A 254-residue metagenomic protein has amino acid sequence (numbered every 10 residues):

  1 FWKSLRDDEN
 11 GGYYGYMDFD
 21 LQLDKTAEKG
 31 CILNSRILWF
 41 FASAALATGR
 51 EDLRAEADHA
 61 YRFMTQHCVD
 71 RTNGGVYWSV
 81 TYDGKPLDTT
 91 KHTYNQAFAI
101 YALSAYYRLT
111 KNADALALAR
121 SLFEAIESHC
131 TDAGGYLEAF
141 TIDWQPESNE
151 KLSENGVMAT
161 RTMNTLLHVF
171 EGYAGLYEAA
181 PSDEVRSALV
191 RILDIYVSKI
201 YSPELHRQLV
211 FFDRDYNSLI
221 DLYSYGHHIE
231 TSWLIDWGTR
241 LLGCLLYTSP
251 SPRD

Functional and structural regions predicted by a protein language model:
F1-C31, E51-H59, F63-V76, K199: Low-complexity, Ser/Thr/Pro/Gly-enriched N-terminal "stalk/linker" regions
K3, L38, R54-T65, I100 (+5 more regions): Hydrophobic core segments within long, regular secondary-structure runs in both alpha- and beta-rich folds
G12-K29, G75-N95, Y136-T162, L205-G226: Carbohydrate-binding/catalytic loop surfaces
E28-A45, T90-R108, R161-Y177, L222-R240: Well-ordered alpha-helical segments within folded domains of soluble proteins
A115-Y196: Aromatic- and glycine-enriched pocket-lining scaffold segments that form the walls of small-molecule binding clefts
A174-H228: Surface-exposed beta-loop-beta
Y247-D254: Conserved small/polar residues in nucleotide/adenosyl-binding loops
